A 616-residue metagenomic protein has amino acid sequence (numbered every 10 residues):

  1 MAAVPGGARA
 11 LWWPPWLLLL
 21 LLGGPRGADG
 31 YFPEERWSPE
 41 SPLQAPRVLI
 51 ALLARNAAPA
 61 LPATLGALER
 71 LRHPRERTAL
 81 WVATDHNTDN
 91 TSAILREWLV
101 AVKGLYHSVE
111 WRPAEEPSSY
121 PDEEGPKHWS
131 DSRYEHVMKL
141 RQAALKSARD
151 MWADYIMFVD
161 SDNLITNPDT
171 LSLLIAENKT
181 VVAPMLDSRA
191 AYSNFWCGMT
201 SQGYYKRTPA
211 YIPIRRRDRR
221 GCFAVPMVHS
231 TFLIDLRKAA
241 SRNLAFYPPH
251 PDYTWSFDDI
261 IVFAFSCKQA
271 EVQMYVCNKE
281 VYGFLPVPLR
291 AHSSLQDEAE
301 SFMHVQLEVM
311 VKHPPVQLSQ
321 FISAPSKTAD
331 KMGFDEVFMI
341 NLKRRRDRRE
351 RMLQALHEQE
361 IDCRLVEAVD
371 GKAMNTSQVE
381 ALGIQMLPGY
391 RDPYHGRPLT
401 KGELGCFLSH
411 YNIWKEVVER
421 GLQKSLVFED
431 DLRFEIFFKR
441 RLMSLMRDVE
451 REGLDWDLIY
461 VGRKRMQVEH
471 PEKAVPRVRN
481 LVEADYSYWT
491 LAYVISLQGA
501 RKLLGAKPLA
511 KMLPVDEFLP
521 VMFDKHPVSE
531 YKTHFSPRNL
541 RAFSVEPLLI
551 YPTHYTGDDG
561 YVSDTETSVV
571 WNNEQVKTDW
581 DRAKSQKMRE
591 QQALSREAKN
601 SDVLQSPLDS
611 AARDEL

Functional and structural regions predicted by a protein language model:
P42-A45, T64-R77, N87, E97-K103 (+2 more regions): Short, acidic, metal-binding catalytic loop of nucleotide-sugar glycosyltransferases
V48-A57, T64, L71, A83-D85 (+2 more regions): A conserved hydrophobic helix/loop-capping motif in glycosyltransferases and polysaccharide synthases
P62, N90, M138, Q142 (+3 more regions): Acidic donor-binding/catalytic loop of UDP-sugar-dependent glycosyltransferases, especially processive GT2
L68, D85-N87, S161, K343 (+1 more regions): Conserved short acidic donor-positioning loop in nucleotide-sugar-dependent glycosyltransferases
N90-D154, I361-L422: Active-site-proximal specificity loops/subdomain of glycosyltransferases
D150, L164-Y204, R440, L445-H470: Conserved donor NDP-sugar-binding/catalytic core segment of glycosyltransferases
P184-S188, M199-V225, H229-S241, M466-D485 (+1 more regions): Short, flexible, basic/aromatic active-site loop/helix in glycosyltransferases
D187, T231, P251-D252, I261 (+2 more regions): An acidic/histidine-cluster motif and surrounding catalytic segment that typifies divalent-metal-assisted enzyme active
